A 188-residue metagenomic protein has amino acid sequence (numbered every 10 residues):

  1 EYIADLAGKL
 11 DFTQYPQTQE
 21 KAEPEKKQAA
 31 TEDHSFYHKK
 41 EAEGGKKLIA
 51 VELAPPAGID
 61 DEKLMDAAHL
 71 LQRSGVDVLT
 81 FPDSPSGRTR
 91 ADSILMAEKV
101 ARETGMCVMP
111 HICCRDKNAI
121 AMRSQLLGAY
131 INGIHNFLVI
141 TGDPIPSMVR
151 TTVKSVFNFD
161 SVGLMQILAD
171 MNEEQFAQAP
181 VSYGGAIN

Functional and structural regions predicted by a protein language model:
E1, I49-P55, D77-F81, V108-I112 (+2 more regions): Hydrophobic faces of well-ordered beta-strands that scaffold small-molecule active sites in alpha/beta enzyme cores
E1, Q72, V76-M96, I145-V156: Glycine-rich, proline-tolerant flexible connector loops at the mouths of alpha/beta enzymes
Y2, K117-Y130: Catalytic cores of alpha/beta
Y2-A22, F157-L164: C-terminal helical cap(s) of enzyme catalytic domains, especially alpha/beta-barrels
K27-F81: Conserved N-terminal beta1-alpha1 strand-loop-helix module at the mouth
D33-P56, R102-C107, N172-N188: N-terminal small/glycine-rich loop or linker at the start of catalytic domains across soluble metabolic enzymes
K39-G44, A68-G75, I94-G105, L126-I134: Acidic (Asp/Glu)-rich catalytic clusters
P144-N188: Internal, glycine-rich beta/alpha segment that forms the wall or movable "lid" of small-molecule/cofactor binding
